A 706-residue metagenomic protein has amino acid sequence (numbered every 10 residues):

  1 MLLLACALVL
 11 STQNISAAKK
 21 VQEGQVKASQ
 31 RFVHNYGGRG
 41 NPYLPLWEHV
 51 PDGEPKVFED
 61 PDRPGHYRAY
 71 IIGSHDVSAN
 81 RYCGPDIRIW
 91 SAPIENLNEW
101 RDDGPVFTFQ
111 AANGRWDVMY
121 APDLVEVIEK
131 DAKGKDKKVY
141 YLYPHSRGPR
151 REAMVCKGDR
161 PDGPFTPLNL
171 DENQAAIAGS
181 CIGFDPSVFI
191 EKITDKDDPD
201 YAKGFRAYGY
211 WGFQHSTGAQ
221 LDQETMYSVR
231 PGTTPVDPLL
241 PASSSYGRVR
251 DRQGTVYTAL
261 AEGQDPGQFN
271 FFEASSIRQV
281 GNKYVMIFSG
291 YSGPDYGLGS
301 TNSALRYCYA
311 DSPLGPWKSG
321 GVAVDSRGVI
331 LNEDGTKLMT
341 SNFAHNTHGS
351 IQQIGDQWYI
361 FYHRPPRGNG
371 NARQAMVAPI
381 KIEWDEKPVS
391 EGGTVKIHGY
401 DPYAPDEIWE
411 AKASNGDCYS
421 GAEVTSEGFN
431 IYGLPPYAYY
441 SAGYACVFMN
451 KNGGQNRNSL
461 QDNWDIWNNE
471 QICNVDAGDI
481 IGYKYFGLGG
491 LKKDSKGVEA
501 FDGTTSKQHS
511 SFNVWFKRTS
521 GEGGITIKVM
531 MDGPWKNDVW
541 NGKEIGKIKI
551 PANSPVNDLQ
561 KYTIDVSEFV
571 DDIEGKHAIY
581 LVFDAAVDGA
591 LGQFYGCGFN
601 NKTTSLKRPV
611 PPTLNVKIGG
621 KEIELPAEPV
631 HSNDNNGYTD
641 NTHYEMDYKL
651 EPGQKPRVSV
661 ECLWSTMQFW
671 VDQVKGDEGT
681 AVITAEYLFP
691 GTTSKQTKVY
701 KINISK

Functional and structural regions predicted by a protein language model:
M1-C6: Sec-dependent N-terminal signal peptides
A7-V9, R160, I683, Y687: Short stretches within intrinsically disordered, low-complexity N-terminal or propeptide regions
V9-I15: C-terminal segment of classical bacterial N-terminal signal peptides
S11, P61, K192, V630-N635: Local alpha-helix boundary/kink/capping signal
I15, K20-V21, G676: N-terminal cationic leader/targeting segments used for protein routing and processing
K20-K607: Carbohydrate-active catalytic/glycan-binding domains of CAZyme proteins, especially the secreted or lumenal ectodomains
S605-K706: Beta-rich interaction/scaffold domains
